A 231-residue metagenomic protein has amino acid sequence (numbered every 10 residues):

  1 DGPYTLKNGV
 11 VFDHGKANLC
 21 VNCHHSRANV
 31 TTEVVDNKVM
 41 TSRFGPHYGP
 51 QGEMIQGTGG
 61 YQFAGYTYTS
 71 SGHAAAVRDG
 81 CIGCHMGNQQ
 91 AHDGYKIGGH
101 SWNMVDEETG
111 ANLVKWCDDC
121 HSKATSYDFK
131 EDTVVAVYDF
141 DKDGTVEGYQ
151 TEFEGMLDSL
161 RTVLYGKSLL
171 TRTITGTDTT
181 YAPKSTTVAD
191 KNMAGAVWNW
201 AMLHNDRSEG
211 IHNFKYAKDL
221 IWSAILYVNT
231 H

Functional and structural regions predicted by a protein language model:
D1-H231: C-type cytochrome heme-c attachment and multiheme electron-transfer modules
